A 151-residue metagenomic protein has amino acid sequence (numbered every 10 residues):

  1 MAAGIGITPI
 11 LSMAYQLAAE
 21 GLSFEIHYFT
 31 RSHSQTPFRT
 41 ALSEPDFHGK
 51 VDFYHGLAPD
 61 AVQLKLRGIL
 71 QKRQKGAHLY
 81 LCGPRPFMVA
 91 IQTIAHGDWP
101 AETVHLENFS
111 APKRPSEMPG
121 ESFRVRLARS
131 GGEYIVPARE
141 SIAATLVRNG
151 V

Functional and structural regions predicted by a protein language model:
M1-G131, I135-V136: FNR/FR-type flavoprotein reductase catalytic core
R139-V151: Immediate flanking context of iron-sulfur cluster ligation sites
